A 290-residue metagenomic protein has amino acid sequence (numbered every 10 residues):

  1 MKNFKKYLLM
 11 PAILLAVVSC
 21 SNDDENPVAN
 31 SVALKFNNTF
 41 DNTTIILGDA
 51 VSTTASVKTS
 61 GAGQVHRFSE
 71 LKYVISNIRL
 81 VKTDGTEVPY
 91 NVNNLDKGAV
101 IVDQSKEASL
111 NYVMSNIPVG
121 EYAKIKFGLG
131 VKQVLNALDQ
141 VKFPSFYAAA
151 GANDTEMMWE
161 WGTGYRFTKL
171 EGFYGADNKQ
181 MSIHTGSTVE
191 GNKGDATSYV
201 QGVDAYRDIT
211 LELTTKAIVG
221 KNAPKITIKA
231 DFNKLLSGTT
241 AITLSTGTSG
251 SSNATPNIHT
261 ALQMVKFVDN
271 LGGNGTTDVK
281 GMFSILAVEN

Functional and structural regions predicted by a protein language model:
M1-L8: Bacterial N-terminal signal peptides that target proteins for export
L8-L9, H66: Generic detector of short alpha-helix boundary/capping microenvironments and adjacent low-complexity segments
L9-M10, L170: General helical structural elements
A16-S19: C-terminal motif of bacterial Sec signal peptides marking the signal peptidase cleavage site
S21-N290: A short, solvent-exposed, low-complexity linear motif enriched for acidic/polar residues with Pro/Gly/Ser/Thr
